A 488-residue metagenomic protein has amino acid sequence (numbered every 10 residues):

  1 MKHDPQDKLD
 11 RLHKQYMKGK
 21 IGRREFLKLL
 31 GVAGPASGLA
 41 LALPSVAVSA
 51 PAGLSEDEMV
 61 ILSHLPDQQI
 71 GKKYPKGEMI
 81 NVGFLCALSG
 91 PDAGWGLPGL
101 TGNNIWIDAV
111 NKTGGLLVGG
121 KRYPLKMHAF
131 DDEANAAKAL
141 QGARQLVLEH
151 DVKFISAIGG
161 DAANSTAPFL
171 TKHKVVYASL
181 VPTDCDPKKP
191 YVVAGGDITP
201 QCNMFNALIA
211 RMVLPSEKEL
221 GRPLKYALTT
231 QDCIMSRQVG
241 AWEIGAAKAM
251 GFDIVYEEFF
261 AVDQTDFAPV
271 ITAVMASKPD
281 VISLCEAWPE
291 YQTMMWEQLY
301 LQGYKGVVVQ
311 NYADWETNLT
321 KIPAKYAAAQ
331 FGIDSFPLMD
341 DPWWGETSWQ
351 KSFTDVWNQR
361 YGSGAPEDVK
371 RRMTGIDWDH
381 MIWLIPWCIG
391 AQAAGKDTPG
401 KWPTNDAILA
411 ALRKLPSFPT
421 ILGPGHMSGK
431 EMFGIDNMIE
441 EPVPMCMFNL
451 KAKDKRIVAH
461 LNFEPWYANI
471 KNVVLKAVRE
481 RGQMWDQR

Functional and structural regions predicted by a protein language model:
M1-E25, L29-G34, V48: N-terminal secretory signal peptides
K20, L41-E78: C-terminal segment of N-terminal export signals and the immediately downstream linker at the start of the mature
I61-S63, V152-V262, V307-D334, L338-D340: Extracytoplasmic ligand/sensor domains, especially the bilobed periplasmic-binding protein
L62-N104, F130-A136, G159-D161, T229-Q238 (+1 more regions): Extracytoplasmic "Venus flytrap"
D67-I70, G94-T101, L116-K189, A194-G195 (+2 more regions): Beta-alpha junction/loop-to-helix N-cap segments that form part of ligand/metal-binding clefts
T101-M127, P215-E219, G251: Signal peptide-proximal N-terminal region of secreted/periplasmic/extracellular or secretory-lumen proteins
L299-I382, A394, A459, F463-P465 (+1 more regions): Extracellular/periplasmic periplasmic-binding protein-like sensory domains
Q359-D377, C388-L461, Q487-R488: Segments of small-molecule ligand-sensing domains
